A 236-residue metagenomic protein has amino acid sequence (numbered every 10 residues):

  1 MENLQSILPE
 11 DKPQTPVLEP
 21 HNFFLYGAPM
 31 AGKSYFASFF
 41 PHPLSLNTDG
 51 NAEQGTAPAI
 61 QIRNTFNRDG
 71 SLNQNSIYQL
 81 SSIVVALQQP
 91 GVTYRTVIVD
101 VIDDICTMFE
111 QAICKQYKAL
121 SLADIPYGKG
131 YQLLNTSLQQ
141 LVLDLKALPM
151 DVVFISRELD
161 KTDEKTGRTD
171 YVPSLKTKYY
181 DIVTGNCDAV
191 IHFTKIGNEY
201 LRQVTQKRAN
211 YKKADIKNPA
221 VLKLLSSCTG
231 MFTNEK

Functional and structural regions predicted by a protein language model:
E2-V99, D103-M108: Conserved P-loop
T15, Y35-A37, P90, D144-L145 (+2 more regions): A general structural signal for short secondary-structure junctions and capping/turn motifs
P43, R95, M150-D151, D188: Conserved acidic residues
N73-S76, Y127, N218: Intrinsic-disorder-associated interaction segments
V84-Q88, L141-L145, C187: Hydrophobic, Leu/Ile/Phe/Ala-enriched alpha-helical segments that form helix-helix packing faces
T96, V101-I182: P-loop NTPase motor core
V152-K223: Phosphate-binding/switch region of NTP-binding enzymes
K217-K236: Charged phosphate-binding loop/patch that engages nucleotide di/tri-phosphates or the phosphate backbone of nucleic
